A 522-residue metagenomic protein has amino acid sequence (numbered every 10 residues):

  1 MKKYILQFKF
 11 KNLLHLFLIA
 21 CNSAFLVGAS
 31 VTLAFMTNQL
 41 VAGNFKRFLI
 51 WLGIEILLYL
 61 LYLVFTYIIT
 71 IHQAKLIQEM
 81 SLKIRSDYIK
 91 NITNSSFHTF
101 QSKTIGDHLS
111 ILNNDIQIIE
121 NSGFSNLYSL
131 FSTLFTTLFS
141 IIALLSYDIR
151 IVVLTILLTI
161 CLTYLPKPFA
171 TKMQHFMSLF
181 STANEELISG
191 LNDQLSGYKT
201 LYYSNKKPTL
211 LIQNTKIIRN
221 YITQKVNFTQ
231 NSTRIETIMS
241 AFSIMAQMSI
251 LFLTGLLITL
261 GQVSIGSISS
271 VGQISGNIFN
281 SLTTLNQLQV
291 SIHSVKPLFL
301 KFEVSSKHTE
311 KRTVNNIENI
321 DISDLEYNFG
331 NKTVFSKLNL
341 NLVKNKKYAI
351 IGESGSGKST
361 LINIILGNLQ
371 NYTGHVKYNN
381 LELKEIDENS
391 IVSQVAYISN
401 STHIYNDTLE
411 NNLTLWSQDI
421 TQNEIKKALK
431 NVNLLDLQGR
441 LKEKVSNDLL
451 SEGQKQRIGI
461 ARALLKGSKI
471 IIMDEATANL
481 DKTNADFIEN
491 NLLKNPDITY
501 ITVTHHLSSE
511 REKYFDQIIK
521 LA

Functional and structural regions predicted by a protein language model:
L6-F10, F97-H98, N114-G123, L127 (+5 more regions): An intracellular "coupling" helix at the cytosolic face of ABC transporter transmembrane type-1 domains
Q7, K11-A24, F48-Y62, S125-L179 (+2 more regions): Transmembrane helices of ABC transporter permease
L26-A34, L58-I105, L109, Q117-F124 (+6 more regions): Juxtamembrane helix-loop junctions of ABC transporter transmembrane domains
Q78, S86-I116, G190-Q213, L288 (+2 more regions): Short intracellular "coupling" helices and adjacent cytoplasmic loop segments at the cytosolic face of multi-pass
K206, I250, V271-S305: Cytosolic ends of transmembrane helices, especially the final helix of ABC transmembrane type-1 domains
L366: Helix-to-loop junction immediately C-terminal to a conserved catalytic motif
T402-V445: Conserved "ABC signature" C-loop
N433-I458, R462, G467-K469, A522: ABC-fold ATPase nucleotide-binding domain signature/coupling loops
